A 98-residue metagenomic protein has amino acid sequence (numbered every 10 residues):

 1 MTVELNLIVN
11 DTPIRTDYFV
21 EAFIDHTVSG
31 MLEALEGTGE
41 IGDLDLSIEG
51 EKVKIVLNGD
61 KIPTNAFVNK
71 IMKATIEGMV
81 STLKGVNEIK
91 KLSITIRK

Functional and structural regions predicted by a protein language model:
M1-K98: Conserved mixed alpha/beta catalytic, RNA-binding, or beta-rich assembly cores of soluble enzyme, regulatory
